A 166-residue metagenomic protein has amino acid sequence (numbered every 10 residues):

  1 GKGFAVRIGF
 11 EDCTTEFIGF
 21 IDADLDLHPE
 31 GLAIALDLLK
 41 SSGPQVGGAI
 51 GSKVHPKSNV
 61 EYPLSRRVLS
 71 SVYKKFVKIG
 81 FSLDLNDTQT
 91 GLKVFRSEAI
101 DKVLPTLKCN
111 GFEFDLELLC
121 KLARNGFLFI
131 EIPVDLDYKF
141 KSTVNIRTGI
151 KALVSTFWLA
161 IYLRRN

Functional and structural regions predicted by a protein language model:
K2-D12, F17, P29-F112, Y138-R147 (+1 more regions): Acceptor/aglycone-binding surface of glycosyltransferases and processive sugar-polymer synthases
L25-L27: Acidic metal-phosphate-binding loop of nucleotide-sugar-dependent transferases
D84, N110, L119-D135: Catalytic donor-sugar/metal-binding loop of nucleotide-sugar-dependent glycosyltransferases
L116: DNA-recognition element of transcription regulators
G126-N166: C-terminal catalytic/acceptor-binding lobe
